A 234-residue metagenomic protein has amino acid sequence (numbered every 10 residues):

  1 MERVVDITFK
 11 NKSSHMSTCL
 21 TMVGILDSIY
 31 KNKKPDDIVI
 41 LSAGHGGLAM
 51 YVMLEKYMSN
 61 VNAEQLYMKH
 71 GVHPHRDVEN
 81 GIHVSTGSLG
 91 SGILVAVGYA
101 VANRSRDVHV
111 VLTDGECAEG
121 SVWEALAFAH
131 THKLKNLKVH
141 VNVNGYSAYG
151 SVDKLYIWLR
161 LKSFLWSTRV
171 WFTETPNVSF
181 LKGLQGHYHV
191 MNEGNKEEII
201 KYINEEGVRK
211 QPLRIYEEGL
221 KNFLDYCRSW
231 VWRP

Functional and structural regions predicted by a protein language model:
M1: Conserved N-terminal diphosphate/IPP-binding helix and adjacent helical/loop segment of trans-prenyltransferase domains
V5-K10, S17-T131: Cofactor-binding active-site loop characterized by glycine-rich and histidine/acidic residues
S14-M16, R169-V170: Flexible, glycine/charged-enriched surface loops at secondary-structure junctions
H75-P234: Glycine-rich ThDP/TPP pyrophosphate-binding loop and its adjacent helix/strand module within ThDP-dependent enzymes
